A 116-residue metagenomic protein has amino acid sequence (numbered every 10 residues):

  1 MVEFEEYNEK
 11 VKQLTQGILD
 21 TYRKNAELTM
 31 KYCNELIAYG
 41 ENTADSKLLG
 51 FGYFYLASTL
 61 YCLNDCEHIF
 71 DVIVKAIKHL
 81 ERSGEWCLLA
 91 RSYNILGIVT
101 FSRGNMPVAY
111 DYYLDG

Functional and structural regions predicted by a protein language model:
F4-E9, T43, K47, C87: Residue signature of alpha-solenoid helical repeat architecture, marking inter-repeat boundaries and helix-start
N8-Q16, F54, N94: TPR/TPR-like alpha-solenoid signature
K12-K31, E35, C62, S102: Alpha-helical segment of the N-proximal tetratricopeptide repeat
N34-E41, V74-E85, L114-D115: Amphipathic alpha-helical segments of tetratricopeptide repeats
L49-L60, V72, H79, L89-T100 (+1 more regions): TPR/Sel1-like alpha-solenoid repeat signature
